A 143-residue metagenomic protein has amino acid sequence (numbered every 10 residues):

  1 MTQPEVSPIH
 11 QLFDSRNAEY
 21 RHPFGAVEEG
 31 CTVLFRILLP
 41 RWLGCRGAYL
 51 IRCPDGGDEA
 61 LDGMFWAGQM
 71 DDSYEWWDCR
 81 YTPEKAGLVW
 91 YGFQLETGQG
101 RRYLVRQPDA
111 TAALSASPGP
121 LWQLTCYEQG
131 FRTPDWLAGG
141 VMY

Functional and structural regions predicted by a protein language model:
M1-L34, P54-Y143: The feature marks proteins involved in alpha-glucan
V33-W42: Short edge beta-strand/loop segments characteristic of extracellular beta-sandwich folds
L43-L50: Solvent-exposed loop/turn segments flanking beta-strands in beta-repeat/beta-sandwich domains
